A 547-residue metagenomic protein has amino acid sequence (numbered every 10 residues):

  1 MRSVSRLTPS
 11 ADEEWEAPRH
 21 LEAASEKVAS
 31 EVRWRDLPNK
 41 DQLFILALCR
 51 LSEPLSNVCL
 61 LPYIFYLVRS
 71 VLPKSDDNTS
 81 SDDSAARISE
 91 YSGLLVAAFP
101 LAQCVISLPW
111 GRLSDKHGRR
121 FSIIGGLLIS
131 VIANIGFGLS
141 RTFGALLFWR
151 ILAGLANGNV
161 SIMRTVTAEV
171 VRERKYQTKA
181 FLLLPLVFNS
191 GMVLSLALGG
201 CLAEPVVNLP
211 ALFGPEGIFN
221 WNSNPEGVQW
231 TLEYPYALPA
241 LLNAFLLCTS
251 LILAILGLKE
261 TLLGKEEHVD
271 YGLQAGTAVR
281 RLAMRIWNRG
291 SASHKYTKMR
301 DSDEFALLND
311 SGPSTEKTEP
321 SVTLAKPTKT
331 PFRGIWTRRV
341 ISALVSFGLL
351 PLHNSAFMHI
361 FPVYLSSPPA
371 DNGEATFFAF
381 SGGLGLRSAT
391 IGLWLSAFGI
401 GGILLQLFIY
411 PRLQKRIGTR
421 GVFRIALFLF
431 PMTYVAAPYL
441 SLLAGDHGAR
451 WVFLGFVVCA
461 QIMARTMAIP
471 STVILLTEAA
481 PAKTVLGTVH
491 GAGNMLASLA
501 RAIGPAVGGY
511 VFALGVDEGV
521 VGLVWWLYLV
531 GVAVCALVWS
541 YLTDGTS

Functional and structural regions predicted by a protein language model:
M1-S70, T79, D83-A86, P331-I335: Cytosolic juxtamembrane N-terminal segment immediately preceding the first transmembrane helix of multi-pass
S92-G111, L194-S195, L393-I409, L499 (+1 more regions): Central cavity-lining transmembrane alpha-helices of secondary-active solute carriers, predominantly the Major
A102-F143: Conserved MFS/SLC helix-loop-helix module at the cytosolic interface between two early adjacent transmembrane helices
G118, L139-G144, V171, L440-A444: Helix-breaking motifs and short loop linkers at transmembrane-helix boundaries and internal kinks in secondary membrane
W149-F188: Cytoplasmic helix-loop-helix junction between adjacent transmembrane helices in 12-TM secondary transporters
E204-A244, G385, G421, G508-A533: A membrane-interface helix-boundary motif in multi-pass transporters
L246-K259, A437-S441, A468, V473 (+2 more regions): Multi-pass alpha-helical transporter architecture, strongest for 12-TM Major Facilitator/SLC carriers used
G421-S471: C-terminal transmembrane helical hairpin of 12-TM major facilitator-type secondary transporters
